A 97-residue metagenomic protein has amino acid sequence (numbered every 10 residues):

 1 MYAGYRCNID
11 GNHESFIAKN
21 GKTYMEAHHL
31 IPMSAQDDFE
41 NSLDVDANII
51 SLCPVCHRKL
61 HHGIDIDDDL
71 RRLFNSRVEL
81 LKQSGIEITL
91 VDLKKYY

Functional and structural regions predicted by a protein language model:
M1-H28, C53-V55: Short cysteine-rich loop/turn motifs with clustered Cys
I31-K94: Polybasic, low-complexity binding patches
Y97: PLD/PLD-like phosphodiesterase catalytic module centered on the HKD motif
